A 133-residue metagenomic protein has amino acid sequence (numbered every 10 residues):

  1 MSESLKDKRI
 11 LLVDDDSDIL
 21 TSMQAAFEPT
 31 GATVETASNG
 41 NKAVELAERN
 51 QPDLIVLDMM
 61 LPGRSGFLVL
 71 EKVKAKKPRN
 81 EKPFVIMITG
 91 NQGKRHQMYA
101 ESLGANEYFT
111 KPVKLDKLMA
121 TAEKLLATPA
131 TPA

Functional and structural regions predicted by a protein language model:
D16, M59-M60: The short loop immediately C-terminal to the conserved phospho-acceptor aspartate in CheY-like receiver
S17-E35: Two-component/phosphorelay signaling modules centered on CheY-like receiver
L20, P62, G93, P112: The feature encodes the CheY-like receiver
T36-L54: Acidic, metal-coordinating helix/loop segments flanking the phosphotransfer/catalytic sites of two-component signaling
N39-K42, S65-E71: Acidic catalytic/metal-coordinating carboxylates
L68, Q92-E107, A120: Alpha4 helix (beta4-alpha4-beta5 surface) of REC/receiver domains from two-component response regulators
V113-A122: C-terminal output helix
